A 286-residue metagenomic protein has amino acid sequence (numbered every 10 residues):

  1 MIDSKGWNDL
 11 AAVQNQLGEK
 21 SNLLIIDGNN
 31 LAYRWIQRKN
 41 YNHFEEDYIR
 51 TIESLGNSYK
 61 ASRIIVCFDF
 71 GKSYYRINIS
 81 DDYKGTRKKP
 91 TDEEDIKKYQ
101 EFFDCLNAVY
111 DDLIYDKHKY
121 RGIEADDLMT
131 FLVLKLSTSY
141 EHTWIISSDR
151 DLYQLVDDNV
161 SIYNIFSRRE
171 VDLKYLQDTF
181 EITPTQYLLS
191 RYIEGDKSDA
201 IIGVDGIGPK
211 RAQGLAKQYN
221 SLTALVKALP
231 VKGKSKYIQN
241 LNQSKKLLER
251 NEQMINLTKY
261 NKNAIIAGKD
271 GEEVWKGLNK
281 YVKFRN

Functional and structural regions predicted by a protein language model:
I2-N8, K88-G268, E273: Extended two-metal-dependent nuclease catalytic cores across DNA- and RNA-processing enzymes
I2-Y110, S167: Domain-level signal for Mg2+-assisted phosphodiester chemistry and nucleotide/NA-binding surfaces in nucleic-acid
Y41-F44, A267-G277: Short, polar loop/linker segments at the starts of domains and inter-domain junctions
L278-N286: Long, highly charged low-complexity segments enriched in Glu/Asp and Lys/Arg with interspersed Ser/Thr
